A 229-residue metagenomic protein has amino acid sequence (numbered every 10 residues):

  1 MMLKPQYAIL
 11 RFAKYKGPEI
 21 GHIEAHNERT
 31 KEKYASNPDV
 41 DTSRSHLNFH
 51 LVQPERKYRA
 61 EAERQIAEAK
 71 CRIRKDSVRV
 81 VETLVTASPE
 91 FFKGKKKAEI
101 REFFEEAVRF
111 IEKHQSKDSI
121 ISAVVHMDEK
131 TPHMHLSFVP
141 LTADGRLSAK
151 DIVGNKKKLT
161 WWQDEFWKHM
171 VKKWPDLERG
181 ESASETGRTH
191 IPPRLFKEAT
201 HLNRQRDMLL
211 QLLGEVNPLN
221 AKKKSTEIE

Functional and structural regions predicted by a protein language model:
M1-E229: N-terminal nicking endonuclease/strand-transfer module with a His-rich metal-binding environment and a catalytic Tyr
